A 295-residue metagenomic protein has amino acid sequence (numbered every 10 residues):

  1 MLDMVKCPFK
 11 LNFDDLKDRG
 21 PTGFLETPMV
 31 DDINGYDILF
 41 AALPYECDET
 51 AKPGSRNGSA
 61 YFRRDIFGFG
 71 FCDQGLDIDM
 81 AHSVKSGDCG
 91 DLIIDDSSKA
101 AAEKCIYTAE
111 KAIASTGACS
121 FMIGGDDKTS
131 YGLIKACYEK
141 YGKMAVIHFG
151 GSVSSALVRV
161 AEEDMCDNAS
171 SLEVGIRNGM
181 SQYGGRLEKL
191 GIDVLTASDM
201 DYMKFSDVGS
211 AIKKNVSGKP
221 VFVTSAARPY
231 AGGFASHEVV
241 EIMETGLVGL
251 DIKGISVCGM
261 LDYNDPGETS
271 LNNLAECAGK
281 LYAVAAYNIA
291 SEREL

Functional and structural regions predicted by a protein language model:
L2-L295: Conserved alpha-helical scaffold segments that buttress catalytic/binding sites
